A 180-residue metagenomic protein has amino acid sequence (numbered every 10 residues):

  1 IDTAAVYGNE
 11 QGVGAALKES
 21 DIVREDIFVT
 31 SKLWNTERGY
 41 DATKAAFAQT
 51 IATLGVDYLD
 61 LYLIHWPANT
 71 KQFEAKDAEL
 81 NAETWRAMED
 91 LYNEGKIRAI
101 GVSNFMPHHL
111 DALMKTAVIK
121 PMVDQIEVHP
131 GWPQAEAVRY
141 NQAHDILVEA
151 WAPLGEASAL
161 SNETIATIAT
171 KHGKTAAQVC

Functional and structural regions predicted by a protein language model:
I1, L59, I100: Glycine-centered flexible beta-alpha turn that most often forms the glycine-rich phosphate-binding loop
D2-I27: N-terminal binding-site loop/beta-alpha segment at the start of enzyme catalytic domains that lines or forms
E10-L17, K44-I51, W85-E89, P107-D111 (+1 more regions): Generic structural signal for well-ordered alpha-helices, preferentially at hydrophobic/aromatic core positions
R24-E37, Y58-P67, Q125-V128: A short, structured active-site edge motif that brings together acidic residues
L33-D41, K71-D77: Active-site mouth loops of central-metabolism enzymes
T43-I64, D90-E94: CE4/NodB-like, metal-dependent polysaccharide N-deacetylase domain that modifies extracellular/periplasmic N-acetylated
P67-C180: Beta/alpha (TIM)-barrel catalytic core signal, keyed to glycine-rich beta->alpha loops juxtaposed to Asp/Glu that bind
